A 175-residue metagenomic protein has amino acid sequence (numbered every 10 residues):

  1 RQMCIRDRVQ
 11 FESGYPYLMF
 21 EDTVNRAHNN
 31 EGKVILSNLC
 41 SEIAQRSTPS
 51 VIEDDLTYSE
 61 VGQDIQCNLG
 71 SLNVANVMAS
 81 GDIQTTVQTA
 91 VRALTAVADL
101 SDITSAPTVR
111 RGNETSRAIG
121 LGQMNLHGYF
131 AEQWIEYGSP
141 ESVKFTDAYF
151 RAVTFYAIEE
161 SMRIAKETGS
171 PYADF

Functional and structural regions predicted by a protein language model:
M3-I5: Short, small-residue-biased leader/transition segments that mark boundaries at the very start of proteins
E12-N113, Q123-F130: Function-dense linear segments that define catalytic or interfacial modules in macromolecule-processing proteins
V87-R110, E136-F175: Internal maturation/activation junctions in enzymes
